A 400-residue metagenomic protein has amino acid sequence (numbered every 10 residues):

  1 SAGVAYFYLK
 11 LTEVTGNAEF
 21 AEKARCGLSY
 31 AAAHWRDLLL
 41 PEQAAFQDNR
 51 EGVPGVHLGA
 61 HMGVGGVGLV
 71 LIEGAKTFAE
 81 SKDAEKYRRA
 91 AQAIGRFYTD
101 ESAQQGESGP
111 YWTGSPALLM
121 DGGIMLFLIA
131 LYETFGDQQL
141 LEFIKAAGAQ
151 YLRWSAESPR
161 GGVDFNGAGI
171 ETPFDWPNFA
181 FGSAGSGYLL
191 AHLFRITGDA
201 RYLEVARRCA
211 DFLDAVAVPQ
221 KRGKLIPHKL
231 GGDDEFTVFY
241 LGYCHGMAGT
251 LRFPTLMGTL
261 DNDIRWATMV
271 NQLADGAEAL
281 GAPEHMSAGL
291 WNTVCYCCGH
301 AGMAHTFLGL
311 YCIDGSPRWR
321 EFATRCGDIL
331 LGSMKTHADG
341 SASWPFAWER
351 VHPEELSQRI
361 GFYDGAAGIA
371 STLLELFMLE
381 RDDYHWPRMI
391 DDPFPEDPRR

Functional and structural regions predicted by a protein language model:
S1-R400: Glycan-recognition and catalytic cores of secretory/periplasmic carbohydrate-active enzymes
